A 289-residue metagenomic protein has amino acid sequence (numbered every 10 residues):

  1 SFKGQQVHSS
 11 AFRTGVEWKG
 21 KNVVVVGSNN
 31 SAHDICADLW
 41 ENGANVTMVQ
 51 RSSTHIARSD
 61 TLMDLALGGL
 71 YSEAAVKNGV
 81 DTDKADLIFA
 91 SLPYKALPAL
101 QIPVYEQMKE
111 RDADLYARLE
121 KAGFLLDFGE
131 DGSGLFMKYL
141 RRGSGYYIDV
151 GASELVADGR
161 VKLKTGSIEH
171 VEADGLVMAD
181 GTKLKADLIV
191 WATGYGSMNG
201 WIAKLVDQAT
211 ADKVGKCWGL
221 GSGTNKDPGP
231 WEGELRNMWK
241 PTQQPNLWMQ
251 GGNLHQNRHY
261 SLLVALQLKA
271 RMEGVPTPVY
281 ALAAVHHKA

Functional and structural regions predicted by a protein language model:
S1-S52, S59, K95-A289: Flavin (primarily FAD) cofactor-binding/catalytic cores of flavoenzymes
H55-L97: A catalytic-pocket lid/entrance helix-loop region that shapes and gates access to the active site across common
